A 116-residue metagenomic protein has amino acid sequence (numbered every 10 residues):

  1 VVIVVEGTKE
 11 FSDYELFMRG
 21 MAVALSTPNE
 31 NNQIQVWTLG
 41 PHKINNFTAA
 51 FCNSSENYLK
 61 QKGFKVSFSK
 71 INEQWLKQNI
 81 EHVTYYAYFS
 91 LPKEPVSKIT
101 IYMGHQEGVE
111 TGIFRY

Functional and structural regions predicted by a protein language model:
V1-E15: Glycine-rich phosphate-binding "P-loop"
F11-Y116: Acidic/glycine-enriched connector segments
